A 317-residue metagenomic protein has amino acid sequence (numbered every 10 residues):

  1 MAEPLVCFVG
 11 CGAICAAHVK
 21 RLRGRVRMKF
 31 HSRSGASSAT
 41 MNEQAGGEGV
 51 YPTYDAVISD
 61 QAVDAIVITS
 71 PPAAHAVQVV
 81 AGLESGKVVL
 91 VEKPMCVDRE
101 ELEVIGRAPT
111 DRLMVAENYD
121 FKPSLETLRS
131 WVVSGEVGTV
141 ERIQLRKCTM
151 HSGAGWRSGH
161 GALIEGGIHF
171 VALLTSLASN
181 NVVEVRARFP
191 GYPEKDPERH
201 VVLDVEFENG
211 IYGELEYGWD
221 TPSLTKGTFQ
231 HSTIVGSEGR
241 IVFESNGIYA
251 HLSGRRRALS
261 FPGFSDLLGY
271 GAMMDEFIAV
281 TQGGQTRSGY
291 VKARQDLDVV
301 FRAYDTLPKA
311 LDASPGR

Functional and structural regions predicted by a protein language model:
M1-A45: N-terminal Rossmann-like dinucleotide-binding module
A36, P262-D275, S288: Active-site loop of classical SDR/Rossmann-like NAD(P)-dependent oxidoreductases, centered on the catalytic Tyr-X3-Lys
A45-G106: Beta-loop-alpha module in the N-terminal Rossmann-like domain of NAD(P)-dependent dehydrogenases, especially those
A56, A65-S70, E208, E276-R317: C-terminal helix-rich "cap/oligomerization" subdomain common to oxidoreductases
A73, C96-S152: A contiguous active-site-proximal alpha/beta segment in oxidoreductase catalytic domains
A116-P123, H151-E184, E198-R199, M273 (+1 more regions): Mid-domain beta-loop-alpha active-site segment that forms a flexible, acidic cofactor/metal-binding surface
H169-G247, M274-T281: Contiguous beta-strand/loop segments that form the cofactor/metal-binding neighborhood of enzyme cores
